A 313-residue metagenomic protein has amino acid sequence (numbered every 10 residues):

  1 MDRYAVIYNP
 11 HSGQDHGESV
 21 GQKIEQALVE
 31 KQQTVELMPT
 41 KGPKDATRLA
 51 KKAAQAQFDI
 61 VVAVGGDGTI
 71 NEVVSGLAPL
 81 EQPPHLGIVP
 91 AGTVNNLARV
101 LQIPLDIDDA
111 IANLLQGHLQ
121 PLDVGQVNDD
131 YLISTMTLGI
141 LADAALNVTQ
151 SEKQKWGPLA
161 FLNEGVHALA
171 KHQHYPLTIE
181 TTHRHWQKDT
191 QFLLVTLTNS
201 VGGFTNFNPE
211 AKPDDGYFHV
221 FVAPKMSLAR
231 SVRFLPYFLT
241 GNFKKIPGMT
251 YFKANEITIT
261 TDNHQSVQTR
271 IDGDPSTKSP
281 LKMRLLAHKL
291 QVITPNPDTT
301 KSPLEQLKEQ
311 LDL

Functional and structural regions predicted by a protein language model:
M1-V61, H185, T299, E305-L313: ATP/NTP phosphate-donor binding region
P10, V64-G66, A91: Glycine-rich beta-strand-to-loop/alpha-helix junction loops that act as flexible
K31, P79-Q191: Catalytic core of DAGKc-family lipid kinases
G68-E81: Short Gly/Thr/Asp-enriched flexible loops that form oxyanion-binding sites at enzyme active sites
T137, L194-F207, P275: Glycine-rich phosphate/pyrophosphate-binding beta-alpha loops
E152-A160, P209-R230: Gly/Ser/Thr-rich active-site loops/lids in small-molecule metabolic enzymes that frequently grip phosphoryl groups
Q173-Y175, D189-Q191, D214-H219, K253-N255: A generic structural signal for short beta-strands and their flanking turns/coil linkers
T181, K212, V222-L313: ATP/nucleoside-binding phosphotransfer catalytic cores, i.e., glycine-rich phosphate-binding loops
